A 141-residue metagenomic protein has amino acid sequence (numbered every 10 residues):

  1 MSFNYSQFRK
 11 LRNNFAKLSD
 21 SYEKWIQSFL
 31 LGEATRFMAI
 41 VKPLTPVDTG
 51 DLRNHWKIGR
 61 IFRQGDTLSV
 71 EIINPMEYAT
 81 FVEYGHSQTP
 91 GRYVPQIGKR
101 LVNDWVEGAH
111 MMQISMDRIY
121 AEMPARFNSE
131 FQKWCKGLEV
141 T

Functional and structural regions predicted by a protein language model:
M1-V82, Q88-T141: Short, Lys/Arg-rich flexible segments
